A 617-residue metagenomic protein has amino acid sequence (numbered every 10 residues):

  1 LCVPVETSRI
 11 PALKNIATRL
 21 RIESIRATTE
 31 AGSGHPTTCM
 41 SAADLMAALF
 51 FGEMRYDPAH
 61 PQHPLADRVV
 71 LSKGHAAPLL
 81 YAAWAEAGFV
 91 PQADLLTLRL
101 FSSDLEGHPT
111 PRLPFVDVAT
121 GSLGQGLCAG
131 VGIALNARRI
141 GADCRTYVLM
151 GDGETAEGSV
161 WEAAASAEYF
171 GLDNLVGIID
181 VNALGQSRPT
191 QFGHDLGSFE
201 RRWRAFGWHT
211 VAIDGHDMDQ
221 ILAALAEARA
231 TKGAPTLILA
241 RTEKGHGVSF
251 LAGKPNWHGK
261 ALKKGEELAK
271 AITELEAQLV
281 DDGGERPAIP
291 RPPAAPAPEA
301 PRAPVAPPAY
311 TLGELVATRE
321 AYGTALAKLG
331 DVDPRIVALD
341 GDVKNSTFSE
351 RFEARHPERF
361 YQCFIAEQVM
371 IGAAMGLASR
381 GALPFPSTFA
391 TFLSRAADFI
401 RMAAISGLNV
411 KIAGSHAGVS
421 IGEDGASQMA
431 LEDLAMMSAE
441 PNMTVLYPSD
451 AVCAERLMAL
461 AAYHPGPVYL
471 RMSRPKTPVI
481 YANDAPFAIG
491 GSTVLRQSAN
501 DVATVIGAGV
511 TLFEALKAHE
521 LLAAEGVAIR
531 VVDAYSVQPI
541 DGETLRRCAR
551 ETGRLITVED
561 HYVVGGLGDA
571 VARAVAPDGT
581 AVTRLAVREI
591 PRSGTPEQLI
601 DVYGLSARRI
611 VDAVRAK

Functional and structural regions predicted by a protein language model:
L1-Y147, A212, A269-K270, V280-R471 (+1 more regions): Thiamine diphosphate
I10, K14, L100-A119, A129 (+9 more regions): Thiamine diphosphate
D44, E154-E157, E162, E367 (+2 more regions): Acidic-residue sensor for enzyme active/binding pockets
H75, G153, V181-A183, D342 (+4 more regions): Residue-level signal for short, function-critical loop segments
G151-E154, F364, D533: Conserved acidic functional residues
D152, I238, L383: A short helix-loop-beta submotif of the ANL/AMP-binding
G153-V160, D217-L222, F392, P448-A454 (+1 more regions): Active-site glycine- and acidic-residue-rich loops that bind and position anionic ligands or nucleotide-like cofactors
E154-T155, A462, R474, A485: Helix-rich catalytic cores of soluble enzyme domains
